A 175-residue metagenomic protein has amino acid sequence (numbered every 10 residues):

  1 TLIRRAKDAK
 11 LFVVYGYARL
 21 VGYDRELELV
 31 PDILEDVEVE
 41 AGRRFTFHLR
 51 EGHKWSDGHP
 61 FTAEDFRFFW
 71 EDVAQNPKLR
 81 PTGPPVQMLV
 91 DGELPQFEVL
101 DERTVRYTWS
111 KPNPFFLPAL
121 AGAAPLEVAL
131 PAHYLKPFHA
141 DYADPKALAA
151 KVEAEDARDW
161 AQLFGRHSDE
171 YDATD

Functional and structural regions predicted by a protein language model:
T1-A41, E71: N-terminal lobe/hinge region of extracytoplasmic solute-binding protein
Y15, D32-L34, E40-R44, F61 (+2 more regions): Extracytoplasmic
L20-G22, T46, A129: Hydrophobic/proline-rich hinge and linker segments of small-molecule sensing/allosteric domains, predominantly
Y23-V30, T82-D91: Short, solvent-exposed secondary-structure boundary motifs
D36-R80, R106-K111, F116: Aromatic- and charge-enriched surface segment that lines or borders ligand/interaction sites
E38, P85-Y171: Surface-exposed binding/hinge segments that line and control ligand-binding clefts or catalytic entry sites
D175: Extended, Lys/Arg-enriched charged tracts that mediate electrostatic binding to polyanionic substrates
